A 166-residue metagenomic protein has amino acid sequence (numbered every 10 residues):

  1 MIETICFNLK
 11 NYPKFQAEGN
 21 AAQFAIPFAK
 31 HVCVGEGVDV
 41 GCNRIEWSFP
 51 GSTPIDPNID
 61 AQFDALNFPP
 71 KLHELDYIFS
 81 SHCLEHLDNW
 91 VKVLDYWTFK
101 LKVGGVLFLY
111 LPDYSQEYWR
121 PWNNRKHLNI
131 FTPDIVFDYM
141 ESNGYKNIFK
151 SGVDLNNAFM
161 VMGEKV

Functional and structural regions predicted by a protein language model:
M1-N8: N-terminal, positively charged/glycine-rich alpha-helical extensions of SAM-dependent methyltransferases
N11-G19, P27, H31-V32, D88-F99 (+1 more regions): S-adenosyl-L-methionine-dependent methyltransferase catalytic module, highlighting the catalytic core
C33-R44: Conserved class I S-adenosyl-L-methionine
E36, G51, V106: Residues at the starts of beta-strands that form the adenosine-phosphate
N43-L72: Adenosine-cofactor binding site in Rossmann-like domains, unifying the SAM/SAH pocket of S-adenosylmethionine-dependent
F79: A conserved beta-strand element that flanks and buttresses the S-adenosyl-L-methionine
H82, H86: Histidine-centered divalent metal-coordination motifs
